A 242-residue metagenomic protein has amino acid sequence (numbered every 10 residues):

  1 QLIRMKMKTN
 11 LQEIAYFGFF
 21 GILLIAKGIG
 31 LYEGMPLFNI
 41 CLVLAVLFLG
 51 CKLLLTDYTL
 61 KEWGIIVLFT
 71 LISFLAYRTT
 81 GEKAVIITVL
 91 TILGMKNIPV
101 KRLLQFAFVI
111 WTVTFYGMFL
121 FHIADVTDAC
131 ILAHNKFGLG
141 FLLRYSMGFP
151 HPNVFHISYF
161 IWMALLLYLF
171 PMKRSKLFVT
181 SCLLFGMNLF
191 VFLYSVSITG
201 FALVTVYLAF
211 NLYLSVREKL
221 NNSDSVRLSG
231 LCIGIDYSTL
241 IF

Functional and structural regions predicted by a protein language model:
K6-K27, F38-T56, K61-I241: Hydrophobic transmembrane helix bundles of membrane-integrated enzymes that assemble and modify cell-envelope
L31-L37: Membrane-helix interface and helix-disruption motif detector
